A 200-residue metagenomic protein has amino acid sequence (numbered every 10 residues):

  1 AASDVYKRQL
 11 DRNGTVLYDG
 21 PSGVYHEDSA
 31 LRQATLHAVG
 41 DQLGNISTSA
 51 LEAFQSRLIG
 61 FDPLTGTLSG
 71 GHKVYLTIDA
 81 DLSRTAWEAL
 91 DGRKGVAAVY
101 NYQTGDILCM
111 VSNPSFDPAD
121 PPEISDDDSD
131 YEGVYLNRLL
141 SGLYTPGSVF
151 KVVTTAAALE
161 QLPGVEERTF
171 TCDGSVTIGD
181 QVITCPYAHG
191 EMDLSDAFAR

Functional and structural regions predicted by a protein language model:
A1-V96, M110-R138, L143: Extracytoplasmic/periplasmic proteins that interact with beta-lactams or build/remodel peptidoglycan
N13, Q103-T104: Residue-level recognition of short loop/turn positions
G70-Q103, P122-R200: Active-site loop and adjoining helix of the penicillin-binding protein/serine DD-peptidase-beta-lactamase fold
D106-I107, D117, I178: Flexible loop/turn segments at secondary-structure boundaries
I107-S112, C185: A short beta-strand motif that forms the metal-chelation/ATP-contact edge of phosphoryl-transfer active sites
